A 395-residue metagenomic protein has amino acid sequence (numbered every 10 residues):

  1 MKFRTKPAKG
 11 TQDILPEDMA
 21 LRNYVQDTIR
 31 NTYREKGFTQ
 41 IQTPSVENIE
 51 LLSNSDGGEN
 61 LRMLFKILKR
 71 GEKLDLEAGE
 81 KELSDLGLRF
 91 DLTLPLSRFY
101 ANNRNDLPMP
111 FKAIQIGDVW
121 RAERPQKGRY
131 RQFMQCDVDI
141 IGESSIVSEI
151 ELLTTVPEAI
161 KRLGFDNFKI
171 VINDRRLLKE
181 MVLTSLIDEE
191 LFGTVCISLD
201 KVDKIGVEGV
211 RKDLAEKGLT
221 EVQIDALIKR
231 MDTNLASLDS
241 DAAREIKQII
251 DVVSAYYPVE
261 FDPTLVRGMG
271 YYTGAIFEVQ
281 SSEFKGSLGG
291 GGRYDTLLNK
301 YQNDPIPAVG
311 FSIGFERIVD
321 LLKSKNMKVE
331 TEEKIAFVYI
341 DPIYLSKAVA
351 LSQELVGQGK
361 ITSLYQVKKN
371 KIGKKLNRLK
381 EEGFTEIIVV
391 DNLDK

Functional and structural regions predicted by a protein language model:
M1-F90, L94, I150, T154 (+1 more regions): TRNA-binding/sensing appendages of the translation machinery
L21-K36, E47-N48, E82-L83, D91-N105 (+2 more regions): Positively charged, Gly/Ser-enriched RNA/tRNA-binding surfaces
I49-E50, R176-L177, S198, K371-I372: Short secondary-structure capping/turn micro-motifs that flank functional sites
S55-E59, T184-S185, A275-F277, K380-E381: Short low-complexity, flexible loop/linker segments enriched in glycine and/or proline with clustered acidic
N60-A78, L186-V210: Acidic, His- and aromatic-enriched active-site or binding-groove loops in soluble protein domains that engage sugars
L88, N173, I187, I313: A conserved hydrophobic position in a structured secondary element of the catalytic/binding core that shapes
K169-E180: Glycine-rich, mobile lid/loop segments that gate access to catalytic sites or pores
K179-L183, D320-L322: A short acidic (Asp/Glu
